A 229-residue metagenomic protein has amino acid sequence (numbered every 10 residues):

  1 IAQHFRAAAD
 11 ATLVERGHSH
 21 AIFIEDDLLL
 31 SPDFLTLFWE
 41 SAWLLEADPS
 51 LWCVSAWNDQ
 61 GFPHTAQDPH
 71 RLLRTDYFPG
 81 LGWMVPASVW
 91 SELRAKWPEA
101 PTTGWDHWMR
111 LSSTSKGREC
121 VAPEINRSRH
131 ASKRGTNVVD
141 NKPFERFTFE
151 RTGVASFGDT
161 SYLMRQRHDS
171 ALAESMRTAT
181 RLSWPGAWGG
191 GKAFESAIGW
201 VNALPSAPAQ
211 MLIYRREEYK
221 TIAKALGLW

Functional and structural regions predicted by a protein language model:
I1-F23, L28-W229: Peripheral/terminal regions associated with large enzymatic or DNA-binding modules
